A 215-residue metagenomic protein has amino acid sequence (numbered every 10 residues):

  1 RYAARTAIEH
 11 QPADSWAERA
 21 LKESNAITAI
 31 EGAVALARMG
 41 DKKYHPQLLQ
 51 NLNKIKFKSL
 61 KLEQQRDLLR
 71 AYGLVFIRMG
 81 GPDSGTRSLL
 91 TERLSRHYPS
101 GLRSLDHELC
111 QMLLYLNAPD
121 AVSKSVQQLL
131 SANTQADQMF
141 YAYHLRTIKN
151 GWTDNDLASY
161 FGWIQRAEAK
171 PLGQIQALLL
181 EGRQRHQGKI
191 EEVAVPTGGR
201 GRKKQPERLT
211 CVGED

Functional and structural regions predicted by a protein language model:
R1-D215: Long, ordered, helix-rich scaffold segments
